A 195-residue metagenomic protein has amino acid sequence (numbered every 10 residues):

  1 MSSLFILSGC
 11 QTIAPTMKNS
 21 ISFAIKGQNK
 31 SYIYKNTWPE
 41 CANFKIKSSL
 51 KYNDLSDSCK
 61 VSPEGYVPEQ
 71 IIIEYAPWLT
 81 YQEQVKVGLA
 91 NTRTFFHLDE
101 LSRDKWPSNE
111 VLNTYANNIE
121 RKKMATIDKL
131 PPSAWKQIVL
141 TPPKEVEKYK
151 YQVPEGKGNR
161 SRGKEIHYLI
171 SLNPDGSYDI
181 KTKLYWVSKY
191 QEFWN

Functional and structural regions predicted by a protein language model:
M1-S2: Sec-dependent signal peptide recognition, specifically the positively charged N-region followed immediately by
A14-S22: Short, low-complexity, disordered segments immediately C-terminal to signal peptides in bacterial exported proteins
N19, E69, K164-I166: Residues at beta-strand starts and edge strands
I21-I33: Structural motif
I33-T80: Tryptophan-paired
Q82-N195: Beta-strand-rich cores of mature extracytoplasmic or soluble domains
